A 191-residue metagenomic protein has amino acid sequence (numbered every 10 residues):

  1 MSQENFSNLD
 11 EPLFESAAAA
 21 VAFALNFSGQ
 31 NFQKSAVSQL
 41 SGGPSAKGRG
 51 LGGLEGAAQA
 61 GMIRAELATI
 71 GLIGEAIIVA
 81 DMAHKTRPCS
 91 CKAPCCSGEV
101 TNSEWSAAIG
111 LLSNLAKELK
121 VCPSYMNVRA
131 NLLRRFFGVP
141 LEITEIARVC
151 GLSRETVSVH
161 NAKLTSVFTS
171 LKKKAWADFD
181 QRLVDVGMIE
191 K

Functional and structural regions predicted by a protein language model:
M1-A76, A80-E118, P123, G138-T156 (+1 more regions): N-terminal interaction/assembly modules
I77-I78, N131-L133: Short alpha-helical "packing" element that flanks the helix-turn-helix/winged-helix DNA-binding module
C122-N127, N131: Strongly charged, low-complexity linkers/loops
